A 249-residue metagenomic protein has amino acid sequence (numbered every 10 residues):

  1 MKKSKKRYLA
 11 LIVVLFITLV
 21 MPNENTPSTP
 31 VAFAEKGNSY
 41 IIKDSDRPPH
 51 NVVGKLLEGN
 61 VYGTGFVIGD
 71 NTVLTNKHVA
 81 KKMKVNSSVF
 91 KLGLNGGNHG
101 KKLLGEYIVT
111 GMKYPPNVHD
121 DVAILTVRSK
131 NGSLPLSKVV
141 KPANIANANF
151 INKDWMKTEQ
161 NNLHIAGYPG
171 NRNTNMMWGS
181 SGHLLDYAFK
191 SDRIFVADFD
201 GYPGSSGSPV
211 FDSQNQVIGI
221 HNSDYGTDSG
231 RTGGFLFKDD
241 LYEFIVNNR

Functional and structural regions predicted by a protein language model:
K2-G63: Protease-domain processing segments flanking chymotrypsin-fold serine proteases, especially trypsin-like
F33-N51, N60-Y62, K81, S87-K138: Conserved catalytic-core segment of clan PA serine endopeptidases
S45-F90, L94, Y187-F189, F211 (+2 more regions): Catalytic histidine site
V61-Y62, V73, V79-K81, G96-G97 (+5 more regions): Solvent-exposed loop/turn segments at secondary-structure junctions within structured extracellular/periplasmic domains
T110-P116, V127-N171: Active-site substrate-binding loop(s) of clan PA
P116-H119, T174-R193: Gly/Ser-enriched beta-turn/beta-hairpin loop segments
L136, K141, N222-R249: C-terminal cap/linker of serine protease catalytic domains
D200-H221: Catalytic nucleophile loop of clan PA
